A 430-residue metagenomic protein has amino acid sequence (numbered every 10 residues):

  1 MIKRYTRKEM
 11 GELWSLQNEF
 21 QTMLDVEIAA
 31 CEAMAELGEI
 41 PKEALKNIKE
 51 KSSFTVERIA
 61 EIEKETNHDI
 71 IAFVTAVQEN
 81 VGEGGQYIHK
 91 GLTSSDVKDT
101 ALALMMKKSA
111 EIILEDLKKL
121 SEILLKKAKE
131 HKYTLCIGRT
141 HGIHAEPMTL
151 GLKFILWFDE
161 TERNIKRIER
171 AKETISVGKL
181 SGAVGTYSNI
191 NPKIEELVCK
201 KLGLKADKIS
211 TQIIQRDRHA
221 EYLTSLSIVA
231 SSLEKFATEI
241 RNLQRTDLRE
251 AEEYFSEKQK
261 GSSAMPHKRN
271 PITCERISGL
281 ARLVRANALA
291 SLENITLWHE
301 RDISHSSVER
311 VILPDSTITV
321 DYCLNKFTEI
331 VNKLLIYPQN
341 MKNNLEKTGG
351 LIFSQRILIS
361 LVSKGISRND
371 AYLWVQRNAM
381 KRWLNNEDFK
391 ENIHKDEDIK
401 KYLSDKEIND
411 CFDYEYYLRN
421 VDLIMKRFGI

Functional and structural regions predicted by a protein language model:
M1-N18, A72, S263-I430: Catalytic-core signal marking the mid-to-C-terminal active-site face
M1-S181, Y187, N191-L197, A206 (+3 more regions): A helix-coil-helix interface module used to build multimeric assemblies and to scaffold catalytic/cofactor sites
L24-E27, L114-A128, F158, I165 (+7 more regions): Hydrophobic faces of stable alpha-helices that mediate helix-helix packing
E32, M105-L117, L226-K235, I240 (+1 more regions): Alpha-helical support elements that line or immediately flank enzyme active sites and cofactor-binding pockets
I40, L248-R249, S367: Conserved hydrophobic residue
S94, T186, A206-I213, K342 (+3 more regions): A structural signal for small-residue-enriched, beta-sheet-centric alpha/beta enzyme cores and oligomeric scaffold folds
L152, A220-I228, R356-K364: Short, well-ordered beta-strand elements within core beta-sheets of diverse protein domains
E195-A288: Acidic, glycine-rich loop-and-beta core segments that form the ion-binding/anion-interacting portion of active sites
